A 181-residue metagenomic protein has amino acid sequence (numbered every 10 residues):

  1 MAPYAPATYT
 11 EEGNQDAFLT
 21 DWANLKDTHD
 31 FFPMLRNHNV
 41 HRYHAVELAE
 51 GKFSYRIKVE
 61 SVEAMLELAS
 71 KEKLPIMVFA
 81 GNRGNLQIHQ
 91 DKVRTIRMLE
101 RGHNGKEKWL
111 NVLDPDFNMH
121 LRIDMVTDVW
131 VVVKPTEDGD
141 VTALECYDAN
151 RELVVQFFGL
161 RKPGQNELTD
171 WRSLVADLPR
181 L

Functional and structural regions predicted by a protein language model:
M1-L181: Eukaryotic intrinsically disordered, low-complexity regulatory linkers and tails enriched in Ser/Thr/Pro
